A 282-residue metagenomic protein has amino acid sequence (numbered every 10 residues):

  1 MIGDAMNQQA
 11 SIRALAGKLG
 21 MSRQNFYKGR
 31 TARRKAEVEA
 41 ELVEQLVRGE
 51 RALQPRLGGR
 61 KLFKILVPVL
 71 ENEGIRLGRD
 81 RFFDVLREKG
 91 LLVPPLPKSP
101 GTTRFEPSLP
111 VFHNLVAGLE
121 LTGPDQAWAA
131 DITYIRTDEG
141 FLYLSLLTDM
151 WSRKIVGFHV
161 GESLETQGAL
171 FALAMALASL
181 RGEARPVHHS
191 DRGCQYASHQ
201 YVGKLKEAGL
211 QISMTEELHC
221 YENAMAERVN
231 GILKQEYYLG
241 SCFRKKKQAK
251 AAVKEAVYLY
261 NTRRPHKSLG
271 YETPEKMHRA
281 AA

Functional and structural regions predicted by a protein language model:
M1-A10, E44-A52: Short, amphipathic alpha-helical "recognition" segments used to contact nucleic acids or chromatin
I2-Q24, K89: Structured, non-catalytic alpha/beta "coupling" segments that mediate domain-domain communication and provide generic
L15-A16, F26, V47, L62 (+13 more regions): Mobile genetic element proteins and their domesticated derivatives, centered on retroelements and DNA transposons
R23-G123, T273-A282: Basic, flexible linker segments flanking DNA-binding modules in nucleic acid-interacting mobile-element proteins
T103-F105, S190-R192, S198-Y201, M214-K234 (+2 more regions): RNase H-like two-metal-ion nuclease catalytic core shared by retroviral integrases and related mobile-element nucleases
A117-V156, E162-L164: An active-site-proximal beta-strand-loop segment
G140, F158-G182, A197: Active-site beta-loop-alpha junctions of metal-dependent nucleic acid enzymes, especially the RNase H-like/DDE
K206-L210, I232-A282: C-terminal domain-tail junction helix/linker
